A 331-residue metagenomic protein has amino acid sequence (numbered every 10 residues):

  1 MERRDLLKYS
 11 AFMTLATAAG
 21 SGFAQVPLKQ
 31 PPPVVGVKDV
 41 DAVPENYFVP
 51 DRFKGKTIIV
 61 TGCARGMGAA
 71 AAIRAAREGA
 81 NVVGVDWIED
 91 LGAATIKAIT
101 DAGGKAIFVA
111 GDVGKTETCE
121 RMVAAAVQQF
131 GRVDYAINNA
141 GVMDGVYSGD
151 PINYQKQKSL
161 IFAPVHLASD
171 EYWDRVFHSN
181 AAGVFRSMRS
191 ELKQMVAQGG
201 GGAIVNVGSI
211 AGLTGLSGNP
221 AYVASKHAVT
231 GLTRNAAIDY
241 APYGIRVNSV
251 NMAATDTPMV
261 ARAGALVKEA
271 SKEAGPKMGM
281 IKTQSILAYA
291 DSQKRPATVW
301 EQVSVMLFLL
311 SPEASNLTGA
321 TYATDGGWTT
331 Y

Functional and structural regions predicted by a protein language model:
A64-R65: Conserved glycine-rich cofactor-binding loop
A80-A94: Conserved glycine-rich Rossmann-like NAD(P)H-binding loop of the short-chain dehydrogenase/reductase
F130, F185, R295-T324, T329: C-terminal substrate-recognition "lid" of short-chain dehydrogenase/reductases
V142, Q155-F185, V205, V229: Catalytic Tyr-X3-Lys loop
D170, R175-Q198, A237-I238, P242 (+1 more regions): Amphipathic alpha-helical dimer-interface segment in Rossmann-like NAD(P)H-dependent oxidoreductases
M188, S225, T233: Active-site helix of classical SDR
S209: Residue(s) in the substrate-gating loop at a strand-loop-helix junction that position the organic substrate next
A241, R246, L317-G319: Short, small/polar-rich loop/turn modules that mediate ligand/substrate recognition or access, typified
